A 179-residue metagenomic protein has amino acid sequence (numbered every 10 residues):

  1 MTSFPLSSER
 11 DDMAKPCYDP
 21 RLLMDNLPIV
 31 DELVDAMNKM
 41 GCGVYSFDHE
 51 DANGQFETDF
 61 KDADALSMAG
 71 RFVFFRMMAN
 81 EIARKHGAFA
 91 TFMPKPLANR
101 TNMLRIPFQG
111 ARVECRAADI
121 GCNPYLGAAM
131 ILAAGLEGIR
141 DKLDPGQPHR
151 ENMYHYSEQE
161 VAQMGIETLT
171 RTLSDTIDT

Functional and structural regions predicted by a protein language model:
M1-T179: Glycine-rich, acidic/polar active-site loops that bind/position phosphate-bearing ligands
